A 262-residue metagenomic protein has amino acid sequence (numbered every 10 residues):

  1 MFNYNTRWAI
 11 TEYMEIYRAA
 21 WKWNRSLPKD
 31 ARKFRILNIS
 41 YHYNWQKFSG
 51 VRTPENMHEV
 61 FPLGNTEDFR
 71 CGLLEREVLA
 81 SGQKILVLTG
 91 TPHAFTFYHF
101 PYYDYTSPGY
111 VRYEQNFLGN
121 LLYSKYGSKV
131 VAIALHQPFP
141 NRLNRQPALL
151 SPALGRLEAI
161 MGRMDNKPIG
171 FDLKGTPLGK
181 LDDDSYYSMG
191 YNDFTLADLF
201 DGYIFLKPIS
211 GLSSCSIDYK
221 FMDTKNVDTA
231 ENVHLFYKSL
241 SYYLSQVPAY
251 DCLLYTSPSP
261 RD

Functional and structural regions predicted by a protein language model:
M1-Y110, L118: A substrate-binding/cap region within the structured catalytic cores of diverse enzymes
N56-C71, H99-D104, P108-L254: Extracellular hydrolytic enzyme modules, especially secreted metalloproteases of the metzincin/thermolysin-like class
Y255-D262: Conserved small/polar residues in nucleotide/adenosyl-binding loops
